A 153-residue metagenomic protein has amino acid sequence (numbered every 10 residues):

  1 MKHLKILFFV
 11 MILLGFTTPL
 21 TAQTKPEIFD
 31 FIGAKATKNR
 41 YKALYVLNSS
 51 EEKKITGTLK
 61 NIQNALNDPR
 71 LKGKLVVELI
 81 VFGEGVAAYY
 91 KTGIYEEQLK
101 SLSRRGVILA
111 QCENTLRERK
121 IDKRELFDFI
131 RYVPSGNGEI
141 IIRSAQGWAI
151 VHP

Functional and structural regions predicted by a protein language model:
M1-I6: Positively charged n-region of N-terminal signal peptides that target proteins for export
L7-T17: Bacterial N-terminal signal peptides
A22-Q23: Boundary of Sec targeting at the N-terminus
A36-S50, I80-F82: Acidic/histidine-rich, surface-exposed loop or edge segments in extracytoplasmic proteins
L47-L59, V86-A87: Short, glycine-rich nucleotide/cofactor-binding loops
T56-R70: Histidine-anchored nucleotide/phosphate-binding helix
V76-Y89: Acidic helix-start/capping segments at beta-turn-to-alpha-helix junctions
Y90-P153: A cross-taxonomic marker for long C-terminal extensions/tails that follow the last structured domain
